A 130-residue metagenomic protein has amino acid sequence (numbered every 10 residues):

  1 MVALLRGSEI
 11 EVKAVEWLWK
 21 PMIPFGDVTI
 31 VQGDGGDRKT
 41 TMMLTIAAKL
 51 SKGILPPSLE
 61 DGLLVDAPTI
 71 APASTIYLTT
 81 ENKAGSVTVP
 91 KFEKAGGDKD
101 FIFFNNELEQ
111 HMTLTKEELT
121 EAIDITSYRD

Functional and structural regions predicted by a protein language model:
M1-L18: N-terminal pre-Walker A segment at the start of P-loop NTPase domains
A14, L18-K20, L55-D130: Conserved inter-motif catalytic segment of the P-loop NTP-binding fold
P24: Residues immediately N-terminal to the Walker A/P-loop in ABC ATPase nucleotide-binding domains
T29-Q32, I76: Short hydrophobic/aromatic beta-strand immediately N-terminal to the Walker A/P-loop
G35: The conserved Walker
R38-K39: Conserved glycine(s) of the Walker
M42, I46: Hydrophobic positions on the alpha1 helix immediately C-terminal to the Walker A/P-loop
S51: Gly/Ala-rich phosphate-binding loop of Rossmann-like dinucleotide-binding domains, activating on the conserved
